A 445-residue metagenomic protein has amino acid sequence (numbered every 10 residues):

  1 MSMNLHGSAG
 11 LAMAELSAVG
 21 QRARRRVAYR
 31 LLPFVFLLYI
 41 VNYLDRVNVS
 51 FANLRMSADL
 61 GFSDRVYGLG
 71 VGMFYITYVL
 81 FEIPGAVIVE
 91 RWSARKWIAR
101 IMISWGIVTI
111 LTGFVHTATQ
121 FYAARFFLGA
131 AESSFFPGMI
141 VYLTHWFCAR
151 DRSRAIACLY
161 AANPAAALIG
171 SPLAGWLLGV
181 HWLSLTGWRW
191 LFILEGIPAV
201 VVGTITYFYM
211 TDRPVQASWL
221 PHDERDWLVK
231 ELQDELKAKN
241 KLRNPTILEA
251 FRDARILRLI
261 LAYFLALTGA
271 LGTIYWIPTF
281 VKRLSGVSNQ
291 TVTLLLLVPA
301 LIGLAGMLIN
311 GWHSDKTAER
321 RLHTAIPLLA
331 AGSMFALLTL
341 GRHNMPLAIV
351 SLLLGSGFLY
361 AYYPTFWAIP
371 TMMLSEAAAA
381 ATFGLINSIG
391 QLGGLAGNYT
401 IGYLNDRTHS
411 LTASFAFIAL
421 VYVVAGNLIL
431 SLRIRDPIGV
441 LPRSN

Functional and structural regions predicted by a protein language model:
V49-S50, L248-N310, Y363, W367 (+1 more regions): Extracytoplasmic gate region of multi-pass secondary transporters
M56-S57, I88-V89, L173-L183, V281-K282 (+2 more regions): Interfacial helix-cap and linker-helix signal at transmembrane-aqueous boundaries of multi-pass secondary transporters
G61, S93, F114-Q120, A131 (+4 more regions): Helix-breaking motifs and short loop linkers at transmembrane-helix boundaries and internal kinks in secondary membrane
L80-T119: Conserved MFS/SLC helix-loop-helix module at the cytosolic interface between two early adjacent transmembrane helices
F81-A94, G306-E319, N405-D406: Helix-to-loop junctions at the C-terminal end of transmembrane segments in multipass secondary transporters
A124-A161: Cytoplasmic helix-loop-helix junction between adjacent transmembrane helices in 12-TM secondary transporters
R154-G175, P198-A199, N387-G397: Glycine-rich segments within core transmembrane alpha-helices of 12-TM secondary carriers
R320-I369: C-terminal transmembrane helical hairpin of 12-TM major facilitator-type secondary transporters
